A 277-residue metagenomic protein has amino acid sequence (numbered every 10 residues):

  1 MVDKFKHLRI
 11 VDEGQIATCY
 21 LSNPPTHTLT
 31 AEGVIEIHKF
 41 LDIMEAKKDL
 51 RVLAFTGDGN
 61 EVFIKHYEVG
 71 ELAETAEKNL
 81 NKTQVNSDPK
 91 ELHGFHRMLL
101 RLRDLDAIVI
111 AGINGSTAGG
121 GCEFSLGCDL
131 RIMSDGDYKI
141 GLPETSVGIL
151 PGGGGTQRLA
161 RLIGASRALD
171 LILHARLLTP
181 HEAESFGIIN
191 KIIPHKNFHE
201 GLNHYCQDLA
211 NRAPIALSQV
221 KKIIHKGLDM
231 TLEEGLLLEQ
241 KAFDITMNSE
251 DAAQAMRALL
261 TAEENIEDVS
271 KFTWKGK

Functional and structural regions predicted by a protein language model:
M1-G14, N60-V62, A175, T179-H181 (+2 more regions): C-terminal alpha-helix plus adjacent terminal tail
M1-T56, L100: Conserved CoA-thioester-binding segment of acyl-CoA-metabolizing enzymes
C19, E36-I37, F55, E68 (+5 more regions): Terminal peptide-recognition signature
S22-T30, T56-H66, C128-E144, T261-T273: Short, charged helix-to-loop "capping" segments that act as catalytic/coupling loops
E32-E36, G94, R101, G201 (+3 more regions): Charged catalytic carboxylate motif
M44-K47, L102, L209, T246: Hydrophobic helix-cap positions at the C-terminus of alpha-helices in RecA-like/P-loop ATPase nucleotide-binding cores
G57-M98, T117: Glycine- (often His-adjacent) and acidic-residue-rich active-site loop that binds/positions the CoA thioester
L100-P214: Crotonase-fold acyl-CoA enzyme core
